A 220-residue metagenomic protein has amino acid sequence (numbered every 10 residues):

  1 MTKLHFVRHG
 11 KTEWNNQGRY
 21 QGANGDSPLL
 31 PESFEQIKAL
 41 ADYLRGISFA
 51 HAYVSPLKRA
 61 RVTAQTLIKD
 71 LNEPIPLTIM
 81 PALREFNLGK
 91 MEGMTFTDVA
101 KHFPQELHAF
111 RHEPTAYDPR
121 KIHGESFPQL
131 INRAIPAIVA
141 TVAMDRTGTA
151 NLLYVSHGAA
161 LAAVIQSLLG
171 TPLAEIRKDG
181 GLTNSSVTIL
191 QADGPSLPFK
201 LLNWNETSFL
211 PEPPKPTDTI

Functional and structural regions predicted by a protein language model:
M1-F49, Q65, K69-E73, K101 (+1 more regions): An N-terminal RHG(E/S)-centered segment typical of histidine phosphatases
T2, E73, L88-D98, A143-A150 (+1 more regions): Acidic, low-complexity terminal tails and accessory targeting/binding regions of phosphate-metabolizing enzymes
K3-V7, T78, A150-S156: Beta-strand elements within well-structured catalytic alpha/beta cores of enzymes that handle phosphate/sulfate esters
F34, L57, A100, F127-I135: Amphipathic, non-transmembrane alpha-helical scaffold segments
A39-H108: Phosphate-coordination/substrate-recognition cap region in phosphate-metabolizing enzymes
V54-S55, N132, V155-S156: Short beta-strand scaffold positions
H108-Q129: Short glycine/proline- and acidic residue-enriched helix-loop micro-motifs that form flexible lids or anion-recognition
G158-A162: GST superfamily/GST-like fold recognition
